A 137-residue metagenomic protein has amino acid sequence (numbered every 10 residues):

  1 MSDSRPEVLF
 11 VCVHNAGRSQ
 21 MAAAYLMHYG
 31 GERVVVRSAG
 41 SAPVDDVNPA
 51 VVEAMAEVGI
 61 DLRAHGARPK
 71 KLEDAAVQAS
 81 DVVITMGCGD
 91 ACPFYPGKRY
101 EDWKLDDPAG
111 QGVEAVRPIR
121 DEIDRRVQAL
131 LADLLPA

Functional and structural regions predicted by a protein language model:
S2-A137: Short polar/charged helix/loop
